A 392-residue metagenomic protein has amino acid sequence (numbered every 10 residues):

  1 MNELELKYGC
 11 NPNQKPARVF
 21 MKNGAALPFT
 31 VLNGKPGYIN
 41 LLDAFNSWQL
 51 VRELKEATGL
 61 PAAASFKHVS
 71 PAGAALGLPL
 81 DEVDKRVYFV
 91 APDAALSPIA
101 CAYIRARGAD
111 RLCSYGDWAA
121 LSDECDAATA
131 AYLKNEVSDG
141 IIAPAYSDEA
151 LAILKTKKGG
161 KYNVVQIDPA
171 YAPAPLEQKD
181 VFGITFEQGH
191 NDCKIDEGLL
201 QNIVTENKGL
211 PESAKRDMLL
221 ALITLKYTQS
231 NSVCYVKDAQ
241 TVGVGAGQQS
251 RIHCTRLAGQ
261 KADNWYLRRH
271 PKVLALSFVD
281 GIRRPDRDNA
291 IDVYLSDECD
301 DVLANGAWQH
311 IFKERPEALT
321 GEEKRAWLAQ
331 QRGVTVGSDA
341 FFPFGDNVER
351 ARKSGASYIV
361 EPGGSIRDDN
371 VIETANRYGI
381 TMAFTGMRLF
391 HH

Functional and structural regions predicted by a protein language model:
M1-L199, A214-S232: Active-site loops and adjacent core secondary-structure elements that bind or stabilize anionic groups
N23-K35, A109-Y115, G189-K208, P285-A307 (+2 more regions): Gly-rich Lys/Arg/Thr-decorated short loops/hinges at beta-loop-alpha junctions or inter-strand turns that position
E53, Y227, N264-R268, K353 (+1 more regions): Conserved helix-loop functional segments at active or binding sites
A57-S65, V164-I167, S230-K237, L267-F278 (+1 more regions): Flexible, glycine/charged-enriched surface loops at secondary-structure junctions
S70, C125, K237-Q240, Q248 (+2 more regions): Active-site-proximal loop/turn and secondary-structure-junction residues that shape catalytic pockets, frequently
A72, D117, L121-S122, N135-V165 (+6 more regions): C-terminal binding/interaction regions
A72-L112, V242-F342: Glycine- and Gly-Pro-enriched alpha-helical subdomains that act as flexible, kink-prone "lid/hinge" or packing modules
L220, T228, Y235-V236, G245 (+1 more regions): Nucleic-acid 5′ end/cap handling module spanning
